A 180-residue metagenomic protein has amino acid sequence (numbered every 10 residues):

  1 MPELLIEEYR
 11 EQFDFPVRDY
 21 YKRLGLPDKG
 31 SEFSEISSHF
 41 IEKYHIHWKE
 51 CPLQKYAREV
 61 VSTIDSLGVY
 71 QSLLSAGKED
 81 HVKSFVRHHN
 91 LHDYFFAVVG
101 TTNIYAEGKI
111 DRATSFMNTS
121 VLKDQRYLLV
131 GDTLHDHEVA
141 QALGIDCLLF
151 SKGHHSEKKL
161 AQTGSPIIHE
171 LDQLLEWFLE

Functional and structural regions predicted by a protein language model:
M1-R58, D65: N-terminal helical cap/lid subdomain that shapes the substrate entry/recognition surface in HAD-like hydrolases
E8-R10, H92-E107: A short, structured active-site edge motif that brings together acidic residues
V17, L53, A106-K109, I167: Conserved donor sugar-nucleotide recognition element shared by glycan-biosynthetic enzymes
P27, H92-F96, K123, I168: Conserved H-loop
A57-V86, T101: Substrate-recognition element of Asp-dependent hydrolases with the DxDx(T/V) motif
S75, L128-I167: Acidic, Mg2+-coordinating phosphoryl-transfer loop and its flanking beta/alpha structural elements, shared across
G108-E138: Conserved Lys-Pro-Asp/Glu-containing loop-to-beta segment of HAD-superfamily phosphomonoesterases, centered on
L174-E180: Short amphipathic alpha-helix with an adjacent loop that forms part of the alpha/beta core around
